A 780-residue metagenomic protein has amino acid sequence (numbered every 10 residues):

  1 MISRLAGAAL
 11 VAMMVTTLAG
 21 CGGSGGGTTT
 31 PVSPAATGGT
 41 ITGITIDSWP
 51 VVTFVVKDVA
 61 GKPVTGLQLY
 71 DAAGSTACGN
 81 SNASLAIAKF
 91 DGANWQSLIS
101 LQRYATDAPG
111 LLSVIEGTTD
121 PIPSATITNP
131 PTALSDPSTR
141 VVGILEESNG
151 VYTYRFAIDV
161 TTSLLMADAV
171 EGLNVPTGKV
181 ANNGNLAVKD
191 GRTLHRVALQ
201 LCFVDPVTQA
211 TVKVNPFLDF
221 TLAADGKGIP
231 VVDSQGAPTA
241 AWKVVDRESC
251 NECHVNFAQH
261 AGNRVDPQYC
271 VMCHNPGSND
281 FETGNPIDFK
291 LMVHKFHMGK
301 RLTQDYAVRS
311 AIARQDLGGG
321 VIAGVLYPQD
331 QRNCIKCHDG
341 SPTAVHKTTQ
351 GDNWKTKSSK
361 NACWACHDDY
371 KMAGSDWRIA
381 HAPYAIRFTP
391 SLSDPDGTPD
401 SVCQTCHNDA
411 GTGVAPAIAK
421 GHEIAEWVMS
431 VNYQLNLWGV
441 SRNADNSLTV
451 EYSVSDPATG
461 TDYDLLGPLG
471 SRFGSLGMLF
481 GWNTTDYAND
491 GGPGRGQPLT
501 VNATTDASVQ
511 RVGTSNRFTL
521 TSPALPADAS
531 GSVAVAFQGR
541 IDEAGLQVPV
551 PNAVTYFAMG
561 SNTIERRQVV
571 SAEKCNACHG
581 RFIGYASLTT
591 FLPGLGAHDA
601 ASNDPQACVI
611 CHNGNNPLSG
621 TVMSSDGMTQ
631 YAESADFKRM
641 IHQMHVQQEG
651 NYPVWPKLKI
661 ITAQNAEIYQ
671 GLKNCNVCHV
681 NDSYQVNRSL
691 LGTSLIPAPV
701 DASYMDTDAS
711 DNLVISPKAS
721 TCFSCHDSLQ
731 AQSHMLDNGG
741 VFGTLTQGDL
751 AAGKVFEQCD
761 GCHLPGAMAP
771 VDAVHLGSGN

Functional and structural regions predicted by a protein language model:
M1-A19: Sec-dependent bacterial lipoprotein signal peptides
M14-P31, D58-G61, N275, N408-G411 (+4 more regions): Primarily extracellular Gram-negative trimeric autotransporter adhesin
V15-T40, D394-D400, Q404, N408-E423 (+1 more regions): Bacterial Sec-dependent N-terminal signal peptides
T30-T45, H422-N443: Low-complexity, acidic Ser/Thr/Pro/Gly-rich terminal tails and inter-domain linkers that flank the onset of structured
I46-D352, T356, D368, N443-S720 (+1 more regions): Extended surface/linker regions that mediate inter-domain or inter-protein docking in multi-component redox
V345-T348, M372-R378, A415-P416, V686-S689 (+2 more regions): Extended hydrophobic-aromatic, low-complexity segments
M372-G374, I379, N408-L435: A structural signal for beta-strand and strand-to-loop patches characteristic of beta-rich domains
